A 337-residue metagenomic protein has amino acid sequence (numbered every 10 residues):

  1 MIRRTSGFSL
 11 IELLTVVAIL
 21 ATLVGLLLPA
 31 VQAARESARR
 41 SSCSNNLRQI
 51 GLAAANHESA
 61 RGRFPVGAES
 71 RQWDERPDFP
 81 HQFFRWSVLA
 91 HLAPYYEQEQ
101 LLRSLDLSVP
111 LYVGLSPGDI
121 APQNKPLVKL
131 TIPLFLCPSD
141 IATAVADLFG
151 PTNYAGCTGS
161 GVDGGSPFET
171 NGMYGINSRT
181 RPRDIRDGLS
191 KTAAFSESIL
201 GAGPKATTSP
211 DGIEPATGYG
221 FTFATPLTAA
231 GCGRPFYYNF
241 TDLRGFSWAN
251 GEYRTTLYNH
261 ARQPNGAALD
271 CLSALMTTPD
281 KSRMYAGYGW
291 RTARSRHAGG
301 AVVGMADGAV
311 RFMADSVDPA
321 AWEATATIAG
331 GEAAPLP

Functional and structural regions predicted by a protein language model:
M1-L10, R71-E75: N-terminal leader/signal peptides at the extreme start of proteins
R4-R39, C43, Q49: N-terminal single-pass transmembrane signal-anchor helix
A33-P337: Internal low-complexity, small-residue/proline-rich segments
